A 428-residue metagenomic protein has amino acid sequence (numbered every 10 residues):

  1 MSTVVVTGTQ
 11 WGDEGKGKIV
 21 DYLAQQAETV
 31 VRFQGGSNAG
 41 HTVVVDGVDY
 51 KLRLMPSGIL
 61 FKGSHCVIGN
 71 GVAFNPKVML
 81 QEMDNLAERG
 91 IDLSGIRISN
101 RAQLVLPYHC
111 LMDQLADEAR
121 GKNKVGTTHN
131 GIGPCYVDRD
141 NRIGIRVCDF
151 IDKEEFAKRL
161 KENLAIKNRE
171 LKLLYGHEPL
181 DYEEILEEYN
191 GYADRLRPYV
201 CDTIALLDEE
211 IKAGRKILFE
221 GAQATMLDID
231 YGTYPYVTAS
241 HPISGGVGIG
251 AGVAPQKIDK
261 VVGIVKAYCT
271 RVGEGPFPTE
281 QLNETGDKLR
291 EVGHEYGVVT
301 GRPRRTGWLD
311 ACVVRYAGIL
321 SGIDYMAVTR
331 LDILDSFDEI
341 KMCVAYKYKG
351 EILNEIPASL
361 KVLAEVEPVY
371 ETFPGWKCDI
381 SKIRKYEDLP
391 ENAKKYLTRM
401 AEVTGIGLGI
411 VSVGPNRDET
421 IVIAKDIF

Functional and structural regions predicted by a protein language model:
M1-F428: Non-transmembrane, aqueous-exposed alpha-helical and coiled segments at domain scale
